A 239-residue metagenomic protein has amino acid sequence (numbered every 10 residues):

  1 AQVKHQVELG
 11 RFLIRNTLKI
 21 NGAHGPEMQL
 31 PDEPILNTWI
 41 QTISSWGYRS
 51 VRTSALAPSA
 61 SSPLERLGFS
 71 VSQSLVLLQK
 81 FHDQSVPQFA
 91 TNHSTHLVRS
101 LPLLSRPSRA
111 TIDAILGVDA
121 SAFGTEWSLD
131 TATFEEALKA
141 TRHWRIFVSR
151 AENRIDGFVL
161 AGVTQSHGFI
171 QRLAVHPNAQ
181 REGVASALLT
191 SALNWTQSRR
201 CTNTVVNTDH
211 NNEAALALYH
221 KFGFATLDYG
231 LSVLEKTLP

Functional and structural regions predicted by a protein language model:
A1-W46, L56, V159-Q171, H176: Conserved donor-binding loop and adjoining core beta-sheet/short helix segment in diverse acyl/aminoacyl transferases
M28-L97, G230-K236: Acyl-donor-binding surface of acyltransferase catalytic domains
P31-Q41, V175-P177, R181-N194, S198 (+1 more regions): Conserved acetyl-CoA-binding loop-helix of GNAT-fold acetyltransferases
V51-S54, I170, T204-T208: Conserved hydrophobic beta-strand within the GNAT/NAT acetyltransferase core sheet that lines the active-site cleft
A57-Q73, E182, S186, H210-D228: Conserved active-site alpha-helix within GNAT-family acetyltransferase domains
T95-I115: A short beta-loop-alpha structural element at the N-terminal edge of CoA-dependent acyl/N-acetyltransferase catalytic
G117-L129: Helix-loop element at the rim of GNAT/NAT acetyltransferase active sites that forms part of the acceptor-substrate
W127-E152, D156-A174: A conserved beta-strand-loop-helix scaffold within acyl/acetyltransferase catalytic domains
